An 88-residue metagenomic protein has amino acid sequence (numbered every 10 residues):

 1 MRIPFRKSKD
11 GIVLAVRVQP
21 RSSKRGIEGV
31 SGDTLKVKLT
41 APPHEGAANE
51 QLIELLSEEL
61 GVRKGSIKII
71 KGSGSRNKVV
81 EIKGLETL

Functional and structural regions predicted by a protein language model:
M1-T34: N-terminal first-folded block
V18-P20, L39, I82-G84: Flexible glycine-/small-residue-rich
R21, P42-N49, K71-S75: Arg/Lys-rich, often Gly-containing low-complexity segments of ribosomal proteins
E28-E50: Conserved Nudix-box catalytic region and its N-terminal flanking loop in Nudix hydrolases and closely related
E58-L88: C-terminal structural segments of small proteins and small subunits
